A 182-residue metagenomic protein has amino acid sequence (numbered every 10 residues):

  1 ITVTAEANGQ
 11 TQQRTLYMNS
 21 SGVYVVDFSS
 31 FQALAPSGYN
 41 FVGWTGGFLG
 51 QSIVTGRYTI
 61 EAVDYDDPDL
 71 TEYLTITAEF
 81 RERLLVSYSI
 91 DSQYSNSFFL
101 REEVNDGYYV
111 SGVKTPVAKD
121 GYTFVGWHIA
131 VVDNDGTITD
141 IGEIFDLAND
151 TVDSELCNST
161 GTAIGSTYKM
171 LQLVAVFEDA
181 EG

Functional and structural regions predicted by a protein language model:
I1-G182: Secondary-structure capping and domain/repeat boundary segments
